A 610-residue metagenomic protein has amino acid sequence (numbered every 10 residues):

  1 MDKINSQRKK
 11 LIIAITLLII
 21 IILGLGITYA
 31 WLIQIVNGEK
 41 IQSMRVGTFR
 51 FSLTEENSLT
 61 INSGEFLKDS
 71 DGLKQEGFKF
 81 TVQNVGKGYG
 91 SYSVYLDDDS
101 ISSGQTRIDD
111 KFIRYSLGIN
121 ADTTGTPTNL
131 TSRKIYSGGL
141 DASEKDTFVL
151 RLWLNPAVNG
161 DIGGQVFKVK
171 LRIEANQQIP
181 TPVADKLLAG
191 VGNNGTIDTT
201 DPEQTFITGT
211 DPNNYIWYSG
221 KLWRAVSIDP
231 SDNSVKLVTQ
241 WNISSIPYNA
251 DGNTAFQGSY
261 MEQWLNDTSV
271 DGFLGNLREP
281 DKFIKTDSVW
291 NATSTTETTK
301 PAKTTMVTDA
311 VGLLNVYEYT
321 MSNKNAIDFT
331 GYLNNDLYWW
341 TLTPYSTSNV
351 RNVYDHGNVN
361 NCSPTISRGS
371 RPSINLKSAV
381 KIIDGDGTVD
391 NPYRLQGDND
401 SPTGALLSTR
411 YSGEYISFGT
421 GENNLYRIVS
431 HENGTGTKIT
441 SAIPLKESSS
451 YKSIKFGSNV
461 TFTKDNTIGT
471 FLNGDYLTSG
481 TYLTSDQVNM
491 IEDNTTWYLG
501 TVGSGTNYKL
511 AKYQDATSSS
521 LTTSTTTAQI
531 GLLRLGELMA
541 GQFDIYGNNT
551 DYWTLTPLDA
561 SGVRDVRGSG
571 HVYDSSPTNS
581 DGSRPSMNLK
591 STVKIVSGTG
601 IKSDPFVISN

Functional and structural regions predicted by a protein language model:
D2-D71, G163-F167, R172-T181: Short, polar/proline-rich extracytoplasmic segments that appear immediately after membrane translocation
D2-I4, R8, S63-D69, A121-P156: Extracellular adhesion/glycan-binding regions together with long Ser/Thr- and acidic-residue-rich low-complexity tracts
G47-E56, S93-S132: A surface/secretory-pathway sequence property marking extracellular, secreted, or lumenal proteins enriched
N57-L67, E76-K79, Y95-L96, N129-S137 (+3 more regions): Short structured motifs
L67-S70, R133, G163-G164, N213 (+2 more regions): Glycine-centered loop/turn motifs
K74-G90, D97, I135-P180: C-terminal, structured domain-capping segment
P180-N610: Collagenous Gly-X-Y triple-helix signature in extracellular proteins
